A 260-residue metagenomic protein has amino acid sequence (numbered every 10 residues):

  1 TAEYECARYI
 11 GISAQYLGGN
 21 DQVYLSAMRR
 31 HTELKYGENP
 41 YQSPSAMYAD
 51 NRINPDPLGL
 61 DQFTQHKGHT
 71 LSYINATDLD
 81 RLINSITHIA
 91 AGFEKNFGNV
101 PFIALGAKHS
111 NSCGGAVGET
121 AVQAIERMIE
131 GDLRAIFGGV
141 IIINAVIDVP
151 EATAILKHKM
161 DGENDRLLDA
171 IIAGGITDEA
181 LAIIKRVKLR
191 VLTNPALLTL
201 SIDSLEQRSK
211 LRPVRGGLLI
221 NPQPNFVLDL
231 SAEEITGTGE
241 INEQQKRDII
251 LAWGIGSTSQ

Functional and structural regions predicted by a protein language model:
T1, E5-S259: ATP-dependent carboxylate/acyl-activation modules
